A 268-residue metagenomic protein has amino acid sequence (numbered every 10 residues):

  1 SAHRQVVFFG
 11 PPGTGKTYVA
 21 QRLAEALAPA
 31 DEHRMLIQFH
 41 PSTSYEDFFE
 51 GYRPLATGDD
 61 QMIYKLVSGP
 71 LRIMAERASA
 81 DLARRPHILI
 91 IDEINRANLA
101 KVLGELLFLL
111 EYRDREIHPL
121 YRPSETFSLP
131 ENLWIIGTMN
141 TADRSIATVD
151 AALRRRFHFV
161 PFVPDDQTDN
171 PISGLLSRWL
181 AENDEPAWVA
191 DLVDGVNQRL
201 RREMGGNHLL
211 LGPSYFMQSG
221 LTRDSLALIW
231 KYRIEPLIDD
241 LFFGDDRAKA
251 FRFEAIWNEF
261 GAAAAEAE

Functional and structural regions predicted by a protein language model:
S1-E268: C-terminal regulatory/interaction module of P-loop NTP-utilizing enzymes
